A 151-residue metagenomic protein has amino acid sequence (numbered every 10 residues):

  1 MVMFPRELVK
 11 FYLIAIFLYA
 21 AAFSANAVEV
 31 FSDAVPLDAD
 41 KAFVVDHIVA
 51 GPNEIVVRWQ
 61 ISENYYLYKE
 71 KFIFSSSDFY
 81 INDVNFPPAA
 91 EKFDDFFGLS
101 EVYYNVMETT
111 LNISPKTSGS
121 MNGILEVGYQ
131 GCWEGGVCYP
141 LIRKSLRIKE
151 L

Functional and structural regions predicted by a protein language model:
V2-L13: Bacterial N-terminal signal peptides that target proteins for export
F11-A21: Bacterial N-terminal signal peptides
F23-L151: Extracellular/lumen-exposed scaffold segments
